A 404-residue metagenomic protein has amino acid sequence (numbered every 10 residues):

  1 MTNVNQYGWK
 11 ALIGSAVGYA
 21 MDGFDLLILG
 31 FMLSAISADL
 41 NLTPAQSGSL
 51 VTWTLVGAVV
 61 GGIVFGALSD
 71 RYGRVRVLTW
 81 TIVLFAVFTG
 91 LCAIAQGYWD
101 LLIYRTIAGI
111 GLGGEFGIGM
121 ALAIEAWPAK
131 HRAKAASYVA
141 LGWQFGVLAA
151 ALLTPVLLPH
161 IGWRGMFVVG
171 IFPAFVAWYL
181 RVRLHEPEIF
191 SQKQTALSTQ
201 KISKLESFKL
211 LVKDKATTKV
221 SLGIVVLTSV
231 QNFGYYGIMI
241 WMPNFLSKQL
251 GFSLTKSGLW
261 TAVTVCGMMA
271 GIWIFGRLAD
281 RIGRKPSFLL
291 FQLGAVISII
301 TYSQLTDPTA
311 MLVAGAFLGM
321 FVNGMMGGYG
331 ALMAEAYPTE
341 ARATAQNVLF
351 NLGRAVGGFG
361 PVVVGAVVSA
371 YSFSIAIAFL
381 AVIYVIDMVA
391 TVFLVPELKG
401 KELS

Functional and structural regions predicted by a protein language model:
M1-F24: Cytosolic juxtamembrane N-terminal segment immediately preceding the first transmembrane helix of multi-pass
G30, K215-M269: Extracytoplasmic gate region of multi-pass secondary transporters
I36-S37, L68-S69, L153-H160, L246-S247 (+2 more regions): Interfacial helix-cap and linker-helix signal at transmembrane-aqueous boundaries of multi-pass secondary transporters
N41, G73, I94-D100, P128 (+3 more regions): Helix-breaking motifs and short loop linkers at transmembrane-helix boundaries and internal kinks in secondary membrane
V60-Q96, I282: Conserved MFS/SLC helix-loop-helix module at the cytosolic interface between two early adjacent transmembrane helices
Y104-L141: Cytoplasmic helix-loop-helix junction between adjacent transmembrane helices in 12-TM secondary transporters
V139-V182: Helix-loop-helix hairpin linking two adjacent transmembrane segments in secondary transporters
A279-Y329: C-terminal transmembrane helical hairpin of 12-TM major facilitator-type secondary transporters
